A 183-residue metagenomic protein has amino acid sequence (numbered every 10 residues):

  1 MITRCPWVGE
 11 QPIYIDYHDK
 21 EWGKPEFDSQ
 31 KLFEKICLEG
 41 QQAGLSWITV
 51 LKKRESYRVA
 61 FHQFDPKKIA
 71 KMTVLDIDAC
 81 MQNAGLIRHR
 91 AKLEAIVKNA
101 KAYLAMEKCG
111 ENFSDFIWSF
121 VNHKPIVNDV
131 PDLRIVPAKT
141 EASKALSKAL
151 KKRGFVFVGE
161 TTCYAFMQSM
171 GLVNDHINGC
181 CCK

Functional and structural regions predicted by a protein language model:
M1-K183: HhH-family (HhH-GPD) DNA N-glycosylase catalytic core used in base-excision repair
